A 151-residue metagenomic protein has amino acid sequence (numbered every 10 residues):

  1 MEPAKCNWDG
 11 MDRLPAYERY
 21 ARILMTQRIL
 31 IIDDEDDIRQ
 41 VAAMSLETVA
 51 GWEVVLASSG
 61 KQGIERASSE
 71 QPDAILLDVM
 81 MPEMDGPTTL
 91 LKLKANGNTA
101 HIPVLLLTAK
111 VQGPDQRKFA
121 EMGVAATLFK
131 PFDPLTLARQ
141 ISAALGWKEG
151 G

Functional and structural regions predicted by a protein language model:
D36-V55: Two-component/phosphorelay signaling modules centered on CheY-like receiver
L56-A74, L91: Acidic, metal-coordinating helix/loop segments flanking the phosphotransfer/catalytic sites of two-component signaling
L77-D78: Active-site T/S-Asp motif of two-component receiver
M81: Receiver (REC) domain active-site loop signature in two-component systems and cognate sites in sensor histidine kinases
F132-I141: C-terminal output helix
